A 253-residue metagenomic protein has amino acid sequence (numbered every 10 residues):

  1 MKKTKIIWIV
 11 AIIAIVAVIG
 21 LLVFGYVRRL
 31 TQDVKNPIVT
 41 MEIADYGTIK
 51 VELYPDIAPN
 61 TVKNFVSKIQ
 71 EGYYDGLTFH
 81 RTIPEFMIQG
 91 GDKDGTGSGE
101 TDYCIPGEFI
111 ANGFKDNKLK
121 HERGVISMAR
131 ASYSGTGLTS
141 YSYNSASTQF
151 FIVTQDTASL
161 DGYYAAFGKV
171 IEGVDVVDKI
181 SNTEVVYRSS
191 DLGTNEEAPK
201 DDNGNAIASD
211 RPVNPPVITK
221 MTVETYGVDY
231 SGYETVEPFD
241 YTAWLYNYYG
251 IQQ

Functional and structural regions predicted by a protein language model:
M1-Q253: Cyclophilin-like peptidyl-prolyl cis-trans isomerases
